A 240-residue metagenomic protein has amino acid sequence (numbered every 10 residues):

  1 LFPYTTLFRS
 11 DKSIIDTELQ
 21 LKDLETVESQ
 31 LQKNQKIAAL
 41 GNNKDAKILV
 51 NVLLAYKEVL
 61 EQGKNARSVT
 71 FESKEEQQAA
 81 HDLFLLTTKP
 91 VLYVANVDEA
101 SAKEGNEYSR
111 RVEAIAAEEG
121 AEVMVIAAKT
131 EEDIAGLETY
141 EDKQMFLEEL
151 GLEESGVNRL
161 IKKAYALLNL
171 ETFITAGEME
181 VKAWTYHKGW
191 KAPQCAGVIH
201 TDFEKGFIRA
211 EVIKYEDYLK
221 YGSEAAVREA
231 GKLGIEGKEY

Functional and structural regions predicted by a protein language model:
F2-L7: Short, small-residue-biased leader/transition segments that mark boundaries at the very start of proteins
R9-D11: A charged helix-plus-loop insertion that forms the helical arch/lid used to bind and gate nucleic-acid substrates
S13-L19: Short, charge/polar-rich alpha-helical segments
Q20-D23, L49: Amphipathic alpha-helix face/heptad-repeat signature
L24-Q32: Conserved phosphoryl-transfer catalytic core
K33-Y240: C-terminal-of-GTPase-core extension/linker across diverse P-loop GTPases
